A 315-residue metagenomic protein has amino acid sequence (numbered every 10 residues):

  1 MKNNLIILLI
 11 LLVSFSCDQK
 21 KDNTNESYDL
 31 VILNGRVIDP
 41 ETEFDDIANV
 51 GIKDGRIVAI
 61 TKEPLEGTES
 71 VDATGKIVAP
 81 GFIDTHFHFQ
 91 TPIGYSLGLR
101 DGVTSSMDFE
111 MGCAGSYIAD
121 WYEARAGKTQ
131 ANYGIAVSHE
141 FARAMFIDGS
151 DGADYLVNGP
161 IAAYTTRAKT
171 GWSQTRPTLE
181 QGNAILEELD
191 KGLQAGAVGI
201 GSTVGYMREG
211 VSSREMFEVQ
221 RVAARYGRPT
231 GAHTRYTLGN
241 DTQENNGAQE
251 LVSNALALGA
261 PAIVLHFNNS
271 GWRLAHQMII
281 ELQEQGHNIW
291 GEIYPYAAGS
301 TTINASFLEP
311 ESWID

Functional and structural regions predicted by a protein language model:
K2-L8: Sec-dependent signal peptide recognition, specifically the positively charged N-region followed immediately by
S14-S16: C-terminal motif of bacterial Sec signal peptides marking the signal peptidase cleavage site
D22-I32, V37-A79: Histidine-rich, glycine-flanked metal-binding segment
G35, V50, G55, G75 (+6 more regions): Divalent metal-coordination and catalytic microenvironments
A73-V78, I93-S202, Q220, Q283 (+3 more regions): Divalent-metal coordination cores built from histidine and acidic residues
G81-H88: Metallo-beta-lactamase
F89-Q90, Y236: Short active-site segment of divalent metal-dependent hydrolases/proteases that encodes the spacing between
R176-T203, R208-D315: Histidine/acidic residue-rich metal-binding segments in metalloenzymes
